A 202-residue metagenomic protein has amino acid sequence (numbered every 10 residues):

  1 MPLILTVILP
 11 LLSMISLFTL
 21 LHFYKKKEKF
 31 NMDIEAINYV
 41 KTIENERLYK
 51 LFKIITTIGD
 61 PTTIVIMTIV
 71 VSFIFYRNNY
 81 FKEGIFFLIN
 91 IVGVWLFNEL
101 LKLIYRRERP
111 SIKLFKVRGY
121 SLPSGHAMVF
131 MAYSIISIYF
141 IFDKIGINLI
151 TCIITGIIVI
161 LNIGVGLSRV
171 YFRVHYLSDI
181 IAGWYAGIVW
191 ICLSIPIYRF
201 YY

Functional and structural regions predicted by a protein language model:
M1-I4, I74-E83, F142-I150, R199-Y202: Helix-coil boundary and interhelical linker segments in multi-pass alpha-helical membrane proteins
M1-T63, L103-K113: N-terminal transmembrane-helix/juxtamembrane module of multi-pass inner/ER membrane proteins
L5-P10, K82-N90, I150-I157: Alpha-helical transmembrane segments of integral membrane proteins
S16-L17, W95-L100, I163-S168: Transmembrane alpha-helical segments that form the membrane-embedded catalytic/substrate-channel core of multi-pass
G59-Y76, I160: Hydrophobic alpha-helical transmembrane segments
T68-V94: Interfacial segments of alpha-helical transmembrane regions
F86-N90, V94, N98, G183 (+2 more regions): Alpha-helical transmembrane segments in multi-pass membrane proteins
S111-Y202: Membrane-embedded catalytic cores of phosphoryl/pyrophosphoryl-handling enzymes
